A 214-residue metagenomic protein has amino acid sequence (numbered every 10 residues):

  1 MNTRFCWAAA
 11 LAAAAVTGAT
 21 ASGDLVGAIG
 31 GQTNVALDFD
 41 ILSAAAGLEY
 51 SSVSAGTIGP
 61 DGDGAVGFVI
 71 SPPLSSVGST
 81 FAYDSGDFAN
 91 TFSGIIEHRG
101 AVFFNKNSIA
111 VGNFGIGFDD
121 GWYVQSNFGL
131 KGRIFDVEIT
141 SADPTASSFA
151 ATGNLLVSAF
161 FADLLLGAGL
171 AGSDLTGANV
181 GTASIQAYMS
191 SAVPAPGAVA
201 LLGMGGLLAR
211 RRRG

Functional and structural regions predicted by a protein language model:
M1-G23, G205-G206: Sec-dependent, cleavable N-terminal signal peptides
C6-A8, V193-P196: Alpha-helical transmembrane segments
A21-A89, F161-A192: N-terminal segment immediately downstream of the Sec signal-peptide cleavage site in secreted/extracellular proteins
G56-V137: Predominantly extracellular/secreted and cell-surface proteins with exposed, flexible low-complexity segments
R133-A162: Contiguous ligand/interfacial binding patches
P194-R210: A short, hydrophobic C-terminal helix/tail in secreted or cell-surface proteins
R213-G214: Membrane-interface capping segments at transmembrane-helix boundaries
